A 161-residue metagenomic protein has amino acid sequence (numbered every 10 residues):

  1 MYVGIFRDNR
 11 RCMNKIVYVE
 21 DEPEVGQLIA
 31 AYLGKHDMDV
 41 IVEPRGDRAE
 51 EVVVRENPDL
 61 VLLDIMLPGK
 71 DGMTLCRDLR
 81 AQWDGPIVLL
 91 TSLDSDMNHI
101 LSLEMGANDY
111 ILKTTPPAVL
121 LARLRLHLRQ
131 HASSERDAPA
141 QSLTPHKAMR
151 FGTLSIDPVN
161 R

Functional and structural regions predicted by a protein language model:
Y2-E135: N-terminal/domain-start alpha-helical segments
K15, R129-R161: Short, Lys/Arg-enriched segments at the junction into DNA-binding effector domains of transcriptional regulators
